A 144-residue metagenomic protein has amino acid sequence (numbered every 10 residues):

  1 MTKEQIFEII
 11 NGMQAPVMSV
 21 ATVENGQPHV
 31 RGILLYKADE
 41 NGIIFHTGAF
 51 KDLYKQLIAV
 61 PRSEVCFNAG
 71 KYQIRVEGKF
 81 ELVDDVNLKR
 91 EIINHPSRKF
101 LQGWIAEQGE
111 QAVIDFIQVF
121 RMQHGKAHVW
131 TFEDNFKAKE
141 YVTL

Functional and structural regions predicted by a protein language model:
T2, Q14-S19, F100-W104: Short Pro/Gly-enriched beta-strand edge/turn motifs at strand-loop
I10-N25, S63-C66: A short, Trp-centered hydrophobic/proline-enriched beta-strand micro-motif
S19, I43-I44, R75, H128: General beta-strand recognition
G32-L34: Conserved beta-strand in the GNAT
Y36-Q73: A short mixed-secondary-structure module that forms the rim of ligand-binding clefts
N68-G70, E77, Q102: Long, charge-dense
K79-L144: Charged, gly/pro-rich active-site loop segments
